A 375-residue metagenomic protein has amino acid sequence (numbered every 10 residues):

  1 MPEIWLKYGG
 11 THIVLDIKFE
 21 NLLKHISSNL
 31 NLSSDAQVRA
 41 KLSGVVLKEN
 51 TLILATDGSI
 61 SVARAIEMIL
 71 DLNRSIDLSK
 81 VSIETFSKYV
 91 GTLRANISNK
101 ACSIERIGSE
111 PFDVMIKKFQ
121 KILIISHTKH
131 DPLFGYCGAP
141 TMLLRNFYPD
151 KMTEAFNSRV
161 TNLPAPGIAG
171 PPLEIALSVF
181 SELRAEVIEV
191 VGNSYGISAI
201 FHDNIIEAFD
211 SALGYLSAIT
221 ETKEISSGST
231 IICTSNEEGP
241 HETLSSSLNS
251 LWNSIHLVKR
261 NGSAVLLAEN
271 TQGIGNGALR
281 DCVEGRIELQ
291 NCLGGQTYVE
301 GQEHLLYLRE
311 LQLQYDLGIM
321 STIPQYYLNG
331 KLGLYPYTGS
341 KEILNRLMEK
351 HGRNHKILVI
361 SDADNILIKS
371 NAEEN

Functional and structural regions predicted by a protein language model:
M1-A36: N-terminal amphipathic/basic leader segments beginning at the initiator methionine
N29-Q37, K100-S109, N204-E207, L334-I343: Short acidic-hydrophobic, aromatic-tinged amphipathic segments that line or gate anion-handling sites
A36-L54, N73-L78, T222-T230, L257-K259 (+1 more regions): Glycine-rich phosphate/diphosphate-binding loops that line cofactor/substrate pockets in enzymes
E49-V62, S82-T85, I232-T234: Short glycine-rich or small-residue beta-strand-to-loop segments that form or flank ligand, phosphate, metal/Fe-S
L52-L54, M68-K100: Anionic-ligand anchoring segments at beta-strand to alpha-helix junctions in alpha/beta enzyme folds, i.e., glycine
G58-K80, S247-V258, A264-V265: Histidine-anchored nucleotide/phosphate-binding helix
A101-N236, E242, S250: Conserved, well-structured core segments that form the ligand-binding/active-site neighborhood of functional domains
S247, W252, H256-N375: C-terminal non-catalytic interaction/assembly regions of soluble proteins
